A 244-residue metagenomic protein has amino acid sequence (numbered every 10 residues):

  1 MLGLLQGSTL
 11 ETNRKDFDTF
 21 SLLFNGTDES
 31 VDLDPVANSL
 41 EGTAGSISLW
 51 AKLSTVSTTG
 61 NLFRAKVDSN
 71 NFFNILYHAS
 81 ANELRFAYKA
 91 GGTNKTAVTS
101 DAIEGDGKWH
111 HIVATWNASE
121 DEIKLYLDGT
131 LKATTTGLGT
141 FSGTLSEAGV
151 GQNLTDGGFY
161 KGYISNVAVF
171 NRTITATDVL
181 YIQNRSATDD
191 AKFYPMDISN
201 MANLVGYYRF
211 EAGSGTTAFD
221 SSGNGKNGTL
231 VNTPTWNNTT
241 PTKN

Functional and structural regions predicted by a protein language model:
M1-T27, Q183-N244: Extracytoplasmic low-complexity segments
G3-L4, G45-T55, H111-T115, Y126 (+3 more regions): Extracellular, beta-strand-rich glycan-interacting domains
L4, T12-D28, I47-S57, N74-T140 (+2 more regions): Extracellular glycan-interaction surfaces
N25-G45, K66, K95-E104, Q152-T155 (+1 more regions): Short surface loop/edge beta-strand patches of beta-sandwich-type extracellular domains that form ligand-contact sites
L40-E41, Y77-A79, E104-G105, F141-G143 (+2 more regions): Extracellular/periplasmic catalytic domains that process cell-envelope and extracellular macromolecules
I47-S48, T58-N70, L76, A87-K89 (+4 more regions): Aromatic-rich beta-strand patches that line glycan-recognition/binding surfaces of extracellular proteins
S69, S80, A90-G92, N200-L204: Extracellular repetitive beta-rich solenoid segments
T144-S165, A191-F193: Extracellular glycan-interaction patches encoded by glycine-rich segments
